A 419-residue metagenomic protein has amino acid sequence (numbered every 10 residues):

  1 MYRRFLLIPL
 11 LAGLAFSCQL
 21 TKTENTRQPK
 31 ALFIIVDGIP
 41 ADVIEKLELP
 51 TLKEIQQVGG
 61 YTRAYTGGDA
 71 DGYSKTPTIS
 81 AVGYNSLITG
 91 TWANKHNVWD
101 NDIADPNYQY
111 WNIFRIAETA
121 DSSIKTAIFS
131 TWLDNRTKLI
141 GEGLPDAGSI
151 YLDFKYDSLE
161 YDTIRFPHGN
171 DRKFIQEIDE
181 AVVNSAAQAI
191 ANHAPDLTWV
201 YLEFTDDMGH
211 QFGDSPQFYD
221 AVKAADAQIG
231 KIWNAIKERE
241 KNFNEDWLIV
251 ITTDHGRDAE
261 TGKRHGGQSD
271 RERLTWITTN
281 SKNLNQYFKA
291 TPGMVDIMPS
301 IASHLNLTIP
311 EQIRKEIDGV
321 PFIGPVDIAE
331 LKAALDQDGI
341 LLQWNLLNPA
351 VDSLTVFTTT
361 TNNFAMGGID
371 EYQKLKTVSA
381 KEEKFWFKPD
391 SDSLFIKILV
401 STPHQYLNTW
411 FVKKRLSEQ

Functional and structural regions predicted by a protein language model:
F33, T51, A224-G266, I301: Metal-dependent active-site segment of extracytoplasmic phospho-/sulfohydrolases and closely related
D42-I79, G90, A127: Short, structured active-site-proximal loop/turn typified by the sulfatase FGly-forming signature C/S-X-P-X-R
G83-Y84, I88-T91, G266-L307: Substrate-binding rim/cap in mid-to-C-terminal beta-strand-loop elements of soluble/periplasmic
N94, V98-W99, D105-N170: Catalytic-site neighborhoods of secreted/periplasmic enzymes that process anionic sulfate/phosphate groups
G141-L144, Y156, N184-A227, K231: Active-site His/acidic residue clusters
I251-N280, I328, V412-E418: Histidine-centered active-site microenvironments of extracellular/periplasmic hydrolases and transferases
P292, L305-I340: Polar, surface-exposed loop/tail segments that function as active-site lids or cofactor/substrate-recognition elements
I340-A350: Conserved aromatic anchor
